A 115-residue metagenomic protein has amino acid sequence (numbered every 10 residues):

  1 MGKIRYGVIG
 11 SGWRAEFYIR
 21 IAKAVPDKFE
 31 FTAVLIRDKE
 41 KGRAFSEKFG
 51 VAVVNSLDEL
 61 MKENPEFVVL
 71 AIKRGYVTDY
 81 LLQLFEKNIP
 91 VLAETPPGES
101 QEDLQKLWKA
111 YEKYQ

Functional and structural regions predicted by a protein language model:
M1-F49: N-terminal Rossmann-like dinucleotide-binding module
Y6, Y18, Y76, Y80 (+1 more regions): Sequence-level detector for tyrosine residue identity
P26-K28, K87-I89, E112-Q115: Short helix-capping segments at alpha-helix termini
F29-E30, V53, V68, Q115: Secondary-structure boundary/capping signal
F49-A110: Beta-loop-alpha module in the N-terminal Rossmann-like domain of NAD(P)-dependent dehydrogenases, especially those
